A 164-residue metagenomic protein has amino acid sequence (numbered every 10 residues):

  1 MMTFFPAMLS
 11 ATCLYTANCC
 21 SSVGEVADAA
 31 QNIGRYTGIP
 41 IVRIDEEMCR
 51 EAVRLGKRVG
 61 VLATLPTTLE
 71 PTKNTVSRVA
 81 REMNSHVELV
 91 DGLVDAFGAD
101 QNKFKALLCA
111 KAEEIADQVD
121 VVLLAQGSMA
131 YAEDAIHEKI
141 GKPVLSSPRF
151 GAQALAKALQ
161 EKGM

Functional and structural regions predicted by a protein language model:
M1-M164: Non-catalytic structural scaffold of enzyme domains
